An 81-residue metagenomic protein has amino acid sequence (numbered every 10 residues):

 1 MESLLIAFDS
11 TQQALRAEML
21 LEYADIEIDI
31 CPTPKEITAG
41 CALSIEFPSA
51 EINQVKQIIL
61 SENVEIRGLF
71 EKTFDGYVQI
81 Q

Functional and structural regions predicted by a protein language model:
M1-E2, Q81: Absolute protein N-terminus
E2, T11, L15-E22, I26-F47: Amphipathic, hydrophobic secondary-structure cores in small proteins
I6: Polyanion-binding surface elements
S49-Q81: C-terminal structural segments of small proteins and small subunits
